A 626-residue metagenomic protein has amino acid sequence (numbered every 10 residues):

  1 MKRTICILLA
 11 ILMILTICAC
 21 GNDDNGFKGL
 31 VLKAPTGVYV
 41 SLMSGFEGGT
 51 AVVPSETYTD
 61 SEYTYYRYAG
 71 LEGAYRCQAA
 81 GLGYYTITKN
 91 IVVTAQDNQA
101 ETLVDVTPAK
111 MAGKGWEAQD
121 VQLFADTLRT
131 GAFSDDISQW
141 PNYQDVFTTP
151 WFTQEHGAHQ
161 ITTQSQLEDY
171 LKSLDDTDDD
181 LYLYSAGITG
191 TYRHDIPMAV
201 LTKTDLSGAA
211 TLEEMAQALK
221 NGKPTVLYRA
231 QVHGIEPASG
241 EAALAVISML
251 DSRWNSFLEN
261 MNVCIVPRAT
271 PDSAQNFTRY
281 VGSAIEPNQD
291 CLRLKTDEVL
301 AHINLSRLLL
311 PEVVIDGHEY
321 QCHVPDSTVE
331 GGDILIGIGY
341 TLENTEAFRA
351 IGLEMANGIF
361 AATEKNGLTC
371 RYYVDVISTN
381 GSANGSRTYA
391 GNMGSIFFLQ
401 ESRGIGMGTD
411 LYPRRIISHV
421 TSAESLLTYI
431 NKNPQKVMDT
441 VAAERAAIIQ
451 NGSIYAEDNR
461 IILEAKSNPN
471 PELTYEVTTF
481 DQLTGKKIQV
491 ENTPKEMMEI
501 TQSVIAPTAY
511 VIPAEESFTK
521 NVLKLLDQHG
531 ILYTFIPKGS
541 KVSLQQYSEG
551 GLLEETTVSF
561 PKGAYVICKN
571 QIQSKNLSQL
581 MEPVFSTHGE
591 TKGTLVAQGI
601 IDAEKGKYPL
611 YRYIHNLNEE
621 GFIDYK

Functional and structural regions predicted by a protein language model:
T16-A19: C-terminal motif of bacterial Sec signal peptides marking the signal peptidase cleavage site
D24-G48: Structural motif
F46-A69: Short, acidic Ser/Thr/Gly-rich low-complexity loop/linker segments typical of extracellular and cell-surface proteins
L71-A74, G563: A glycine-anchored, Pro-Gly-centered beta-turn/N-cap motif
Q78-K89: A short, solvent-exposed loop/turn motif at the edges and junctions of modular extracellular/periplasmic domains
I87-K114: Extracellular beta-sheet/turn segments enriched in Thr/Pro/Gly and aliphatic residues
K220-V232, E236-A356, F360-Y373, I377-G381: Active-site/substrate-binding loop(s) of hydrolase catalytic cores
V374-S543: Hard-cation-handling environments
